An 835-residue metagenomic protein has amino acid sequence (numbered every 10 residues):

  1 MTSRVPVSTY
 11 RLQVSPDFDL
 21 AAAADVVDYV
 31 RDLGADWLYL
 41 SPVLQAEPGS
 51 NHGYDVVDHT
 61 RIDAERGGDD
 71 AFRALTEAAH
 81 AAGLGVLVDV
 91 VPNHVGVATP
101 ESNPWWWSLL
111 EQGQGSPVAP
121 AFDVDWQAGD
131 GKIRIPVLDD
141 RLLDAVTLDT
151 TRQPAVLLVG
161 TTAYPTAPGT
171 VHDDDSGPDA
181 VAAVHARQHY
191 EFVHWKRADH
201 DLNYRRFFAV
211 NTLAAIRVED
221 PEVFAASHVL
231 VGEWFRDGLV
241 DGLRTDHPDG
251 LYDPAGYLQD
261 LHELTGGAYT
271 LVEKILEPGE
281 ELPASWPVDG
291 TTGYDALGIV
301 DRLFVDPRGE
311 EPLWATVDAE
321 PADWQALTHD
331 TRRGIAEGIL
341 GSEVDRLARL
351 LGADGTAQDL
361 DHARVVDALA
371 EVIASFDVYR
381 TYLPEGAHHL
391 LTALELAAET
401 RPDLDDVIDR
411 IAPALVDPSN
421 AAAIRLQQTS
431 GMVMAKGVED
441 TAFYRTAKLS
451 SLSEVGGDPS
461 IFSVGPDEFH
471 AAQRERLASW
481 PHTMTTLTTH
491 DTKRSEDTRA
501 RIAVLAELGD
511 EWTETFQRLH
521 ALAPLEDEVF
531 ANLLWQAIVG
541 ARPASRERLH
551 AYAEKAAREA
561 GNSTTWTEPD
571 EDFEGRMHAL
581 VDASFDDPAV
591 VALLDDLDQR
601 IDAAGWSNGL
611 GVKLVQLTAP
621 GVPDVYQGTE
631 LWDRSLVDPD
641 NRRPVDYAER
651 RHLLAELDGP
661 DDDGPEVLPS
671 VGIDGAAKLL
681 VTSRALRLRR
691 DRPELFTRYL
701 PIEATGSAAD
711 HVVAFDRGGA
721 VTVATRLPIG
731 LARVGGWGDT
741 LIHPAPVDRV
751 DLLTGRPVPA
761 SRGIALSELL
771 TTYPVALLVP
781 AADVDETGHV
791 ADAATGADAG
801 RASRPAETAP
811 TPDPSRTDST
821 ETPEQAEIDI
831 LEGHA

Functional and structural regions predicted by a protein language model:
M1-P48, V56, T60-E65, R73-H80 (+12 more regions): Carbohydrate-interacting/catalytic domains
P48-H52, A98-T99: Short glycine-biased active-site loop of nucleotidyltransferases that positions the nucleotide triphosphate and helps
L75-P120: Hydrophobic or amphipathic alpha-helical targeting/insertion segments
G85, G242, Y269: Hydrophobic "anchor" residues on beta-strands that sit immediately upstream of conserved functional sites
L239-P248: Active-site groove signature of glycoside hydrolases
D377: Acidic/aromatic/glycine-rich contiguous surface patches that form carbohydrate-binding/processing clefts and analogous
